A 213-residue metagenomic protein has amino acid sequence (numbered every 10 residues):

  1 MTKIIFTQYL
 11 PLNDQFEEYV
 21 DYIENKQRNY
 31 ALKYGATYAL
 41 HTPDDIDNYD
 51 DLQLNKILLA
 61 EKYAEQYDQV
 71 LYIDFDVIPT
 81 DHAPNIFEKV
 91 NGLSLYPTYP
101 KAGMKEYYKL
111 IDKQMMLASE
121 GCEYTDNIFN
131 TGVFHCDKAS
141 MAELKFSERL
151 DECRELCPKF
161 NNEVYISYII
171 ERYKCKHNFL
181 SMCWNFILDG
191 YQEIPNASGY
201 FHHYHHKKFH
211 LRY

Functional and structural regions predicted by a protein language model:
M1-Y67, E155, K159, R172-K174 (+1 more regions): N-terminal anchoring/stem segment of glycosyltransferases
I5-F6, A39-H41, L71-D74, S94-Y96 (+2 more regions): A structural signal for short, well-ordered beta-strand segments and their strand-loop junctions that often border
D14-Q15, I46-Y49, P79-H82, I86-E88 (+4 more regions): Short catalytic/ligand-binding loop motif for oxyanion handling, primarily in non-cytosolic enzymes, centered on
Q27-Y38, S119-F134, Y168-E171: A short, hydrophobic secondary-structure junction motif
L52-K109: GT-A fold catalytic core of metal-dependent nucleotide-sugar glycosyltransferases, centered on the diacidic
L54-K56, Y107-K113, E193-Y200: Short, surface-exposed amphipathic charged segments that create phosphate/polyanion-binding patches used for binding
P84-C153: Conserved catalytic core of nucleotide-sugar-dependent glycosyltransferases
D126-Y213: Catalytic core and acceptor-binding pocket of nucleotide-sugar-dependent glycosyltransferases
